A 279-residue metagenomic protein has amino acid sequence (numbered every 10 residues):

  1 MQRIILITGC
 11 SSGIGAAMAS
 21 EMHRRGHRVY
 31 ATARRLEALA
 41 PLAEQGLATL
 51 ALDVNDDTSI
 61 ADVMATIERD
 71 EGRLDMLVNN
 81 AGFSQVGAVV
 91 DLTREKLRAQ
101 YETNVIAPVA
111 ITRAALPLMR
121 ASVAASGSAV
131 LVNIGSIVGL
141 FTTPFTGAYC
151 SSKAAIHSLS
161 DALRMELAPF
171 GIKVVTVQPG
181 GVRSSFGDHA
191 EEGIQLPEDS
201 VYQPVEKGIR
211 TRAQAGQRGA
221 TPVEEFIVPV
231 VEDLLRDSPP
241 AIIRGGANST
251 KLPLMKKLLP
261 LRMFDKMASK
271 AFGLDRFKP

Functional and structural regions predicted by a protein language model:
S11-S12: Conserved glycine-rich cofactor-binding loop
L52-D62, R94-E95: The beta1-alpha1 cofactor-binding region of Rossmann-like NAD(H)/NADP(H)-dependent oxidoreductases
A88-V89, K96-R98: Substrate-binding pocket helix/loop in short-chain dehydrogenase/reductase
T112, S152-A155: Active-site helix of classical SDR
T112-R113, D161: A short, exposed helix-loop element centered on a Lys and neighboring polar residues
S136: Residue(s) in the substrate-gating loop at a strand-loop-helix junction that position the organic substrate next
A168-Q217: C-terminal beta-strand-loop-alpha-helix "lid" module of Rossmann-like NAD(P)-dependent dehydrogenases
